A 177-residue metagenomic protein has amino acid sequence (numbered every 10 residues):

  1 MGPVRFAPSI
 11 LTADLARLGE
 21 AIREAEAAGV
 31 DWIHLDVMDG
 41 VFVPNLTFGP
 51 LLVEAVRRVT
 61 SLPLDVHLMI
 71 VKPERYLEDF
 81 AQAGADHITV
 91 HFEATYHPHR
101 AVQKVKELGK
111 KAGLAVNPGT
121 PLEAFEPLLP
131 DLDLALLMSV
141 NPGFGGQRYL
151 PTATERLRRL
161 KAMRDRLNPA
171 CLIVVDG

Functional and structural regions predicted by a protein language model:
M1-T89, A94-H97, K104-E107, K111-A112 (+5 more regions): Conserved N-terminal beta1-alpha1 strand-loop-helix module at the mouth
V102-K104, T120: Predominantly soluble domains enriched in secretory-pathway, periplasmic, or organellar proteins
A115-G119: Short gly/ser/thr-rich secondary-structure transition/capping motifs
T120-A124, F144: A short, acidic/glycine-rich surface segment
V140-P142: Short glycine-rich anion-binding loops that position phosphate/pyrophosphate groups of nucleotides and phosphorylated
I173-G177: Glycine-rich beta-strand-to-loop/alpha-helix junction loops that act as flexible
